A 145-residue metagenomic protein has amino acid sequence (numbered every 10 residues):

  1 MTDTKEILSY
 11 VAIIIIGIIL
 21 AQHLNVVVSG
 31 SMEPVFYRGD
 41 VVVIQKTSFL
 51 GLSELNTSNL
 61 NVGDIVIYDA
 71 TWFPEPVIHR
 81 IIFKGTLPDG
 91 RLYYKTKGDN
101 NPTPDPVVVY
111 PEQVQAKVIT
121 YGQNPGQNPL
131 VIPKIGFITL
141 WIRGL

Functional and structural regions predicted by a protein language model:
M1-L55, N59, Q123-L145: Protein maturation boundaries and topogenic segments
Q22, Y37, N61-G63, P76 (+2 more regions): Extracytoplasmic
S29, F83-G85, A116: A residue-level detector for short acidic-glycine micro-motifs
L50-D89: Extracytoplasmic/periplasmic/luminal assembly and interaction segments in envelope/secretory/respiratory proteins
R91-G136: Extended, hydrophilic extramembrane loops/domains of integral membrane proteins
